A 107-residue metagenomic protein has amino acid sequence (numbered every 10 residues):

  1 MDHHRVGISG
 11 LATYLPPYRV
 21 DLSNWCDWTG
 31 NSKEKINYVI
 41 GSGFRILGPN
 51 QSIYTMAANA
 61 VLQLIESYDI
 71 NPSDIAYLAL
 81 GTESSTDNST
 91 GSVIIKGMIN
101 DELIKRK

Functional and structural regions predicted by a protein language model:
M1-A79, S89-I99: Conserved active-site "lid/cap" helical segment
T82: Residues that line or immediately flank small-molecule/substrate-binding pockets and catalytic motifs
L103-I104: Intrinsically disordered, low-complexity linker/loop segments enriched in Gly/Pro and charged/polar residues
K107: Cysteine-centered functional microenvironments
